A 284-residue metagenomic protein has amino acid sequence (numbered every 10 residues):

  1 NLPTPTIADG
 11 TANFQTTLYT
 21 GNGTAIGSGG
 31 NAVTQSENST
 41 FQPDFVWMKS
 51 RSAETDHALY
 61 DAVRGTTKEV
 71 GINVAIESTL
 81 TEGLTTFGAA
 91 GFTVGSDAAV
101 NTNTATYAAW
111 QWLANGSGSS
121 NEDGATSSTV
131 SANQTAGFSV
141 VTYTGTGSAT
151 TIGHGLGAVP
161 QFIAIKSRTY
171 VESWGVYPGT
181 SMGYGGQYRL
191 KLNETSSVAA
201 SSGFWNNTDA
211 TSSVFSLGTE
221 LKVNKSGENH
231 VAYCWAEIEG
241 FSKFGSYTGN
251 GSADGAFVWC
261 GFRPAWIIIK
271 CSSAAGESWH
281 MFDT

Functional and structural regions predicted by a protein language model:
N1-T284: Surface-exposed molecular-recognition determinants
